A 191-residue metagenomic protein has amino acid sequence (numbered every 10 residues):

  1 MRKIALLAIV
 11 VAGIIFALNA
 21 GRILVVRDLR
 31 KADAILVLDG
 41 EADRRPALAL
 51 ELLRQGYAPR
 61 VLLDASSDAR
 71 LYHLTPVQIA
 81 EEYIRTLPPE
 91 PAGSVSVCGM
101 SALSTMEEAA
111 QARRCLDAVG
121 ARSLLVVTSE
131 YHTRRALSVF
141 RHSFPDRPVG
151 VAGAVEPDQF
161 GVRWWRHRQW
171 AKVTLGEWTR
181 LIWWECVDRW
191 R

Functional and structural regions predicted by a protein language model:
M1-R2, R44: Short, intrinsically disordered low-complexity segments
R2-L18: Hydrophobic membrane-insertion alpha-helices, especially the h-region of bacterial N-terminal signal peptides
L18-G21, A49, I182-R189: Structural signature of transmembrane alpha-helix termini at the membrane-water interface
G21-R168: A structural signal for short, hydrophobic/glycine-enriched beta-strand patches
R166-R191: A transmembrane-helix-recognition feature enriched in membrane-embedded lipid enzymes and envelope glyco-/phospholipid
